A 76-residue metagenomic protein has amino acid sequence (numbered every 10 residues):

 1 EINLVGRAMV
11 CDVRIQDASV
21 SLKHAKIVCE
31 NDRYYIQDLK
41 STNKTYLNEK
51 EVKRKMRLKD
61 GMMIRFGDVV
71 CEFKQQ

Functional and structural regions predicted by a protein language model:
E1-Q75: Forkhead-associated
